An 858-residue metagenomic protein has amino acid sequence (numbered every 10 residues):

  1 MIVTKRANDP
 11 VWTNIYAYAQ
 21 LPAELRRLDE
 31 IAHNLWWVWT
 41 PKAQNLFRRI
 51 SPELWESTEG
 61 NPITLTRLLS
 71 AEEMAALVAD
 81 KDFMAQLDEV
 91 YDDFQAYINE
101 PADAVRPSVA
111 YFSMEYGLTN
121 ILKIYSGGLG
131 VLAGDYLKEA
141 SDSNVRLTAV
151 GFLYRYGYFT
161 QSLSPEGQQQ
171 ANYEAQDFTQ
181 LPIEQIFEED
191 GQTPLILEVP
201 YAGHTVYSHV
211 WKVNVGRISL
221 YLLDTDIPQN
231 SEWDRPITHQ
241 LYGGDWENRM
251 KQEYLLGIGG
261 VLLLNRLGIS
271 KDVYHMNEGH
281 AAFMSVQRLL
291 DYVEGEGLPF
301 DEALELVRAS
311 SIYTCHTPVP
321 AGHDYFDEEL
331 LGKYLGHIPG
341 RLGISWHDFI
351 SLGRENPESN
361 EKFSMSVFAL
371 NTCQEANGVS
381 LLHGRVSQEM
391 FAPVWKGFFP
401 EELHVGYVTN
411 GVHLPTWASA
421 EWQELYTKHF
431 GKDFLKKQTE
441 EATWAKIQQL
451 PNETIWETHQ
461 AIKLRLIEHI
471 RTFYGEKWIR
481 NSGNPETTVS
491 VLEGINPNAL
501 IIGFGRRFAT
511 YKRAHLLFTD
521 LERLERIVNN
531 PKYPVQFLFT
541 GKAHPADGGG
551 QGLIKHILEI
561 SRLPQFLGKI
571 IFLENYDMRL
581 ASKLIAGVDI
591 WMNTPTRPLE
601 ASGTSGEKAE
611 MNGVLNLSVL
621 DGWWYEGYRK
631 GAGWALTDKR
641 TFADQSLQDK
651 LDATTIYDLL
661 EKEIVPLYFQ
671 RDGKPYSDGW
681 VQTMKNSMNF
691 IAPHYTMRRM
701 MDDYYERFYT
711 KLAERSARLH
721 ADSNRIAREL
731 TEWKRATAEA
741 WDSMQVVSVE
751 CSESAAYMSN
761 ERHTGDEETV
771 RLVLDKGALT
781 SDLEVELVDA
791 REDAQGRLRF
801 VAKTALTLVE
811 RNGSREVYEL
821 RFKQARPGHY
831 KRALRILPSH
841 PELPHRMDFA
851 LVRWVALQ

Functional and structural regions predicted by a protein language model:
M1-Q858: Catalytic cores of carbohydrate-active enzymes across secretory and cytosolic contexts
